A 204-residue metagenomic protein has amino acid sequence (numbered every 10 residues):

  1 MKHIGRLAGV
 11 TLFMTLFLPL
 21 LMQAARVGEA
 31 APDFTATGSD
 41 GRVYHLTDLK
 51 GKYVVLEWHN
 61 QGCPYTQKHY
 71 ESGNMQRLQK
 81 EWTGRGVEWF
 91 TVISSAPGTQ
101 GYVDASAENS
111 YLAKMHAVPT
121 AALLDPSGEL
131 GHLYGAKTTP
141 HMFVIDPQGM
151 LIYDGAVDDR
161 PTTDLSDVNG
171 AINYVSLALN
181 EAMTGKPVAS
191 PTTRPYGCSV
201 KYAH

Functional and structural regions predicted by a protein language model:
M1-R6: Positively charged n-region of N-terminal signal peptides that target proteins for export
G9-L20: Bacterial N-terminal signal peptides
L18-D33: N-proximal helix/coil linker or "cap" segments that precede and/or mark the start of modular domains
F34-V54: A short beta-strand-turn-helix
L49-Q67, L179: Short active-site neighborhood of thiol/selenol oxidoreductases, capturing the structured segment around
Q67-M115, P126-L133: Structural microenvironment flanking redox-active thiols in thiol-disulfide oxidoreductases
N109-I152: Short, internal strand/loop/helix patches that form the active-site neighborhood or redox-interaction surface
V144-H204: Thiol-/selenol-based redox modules, centered on thioredoxin-like and closely related oxidoreductase domains
